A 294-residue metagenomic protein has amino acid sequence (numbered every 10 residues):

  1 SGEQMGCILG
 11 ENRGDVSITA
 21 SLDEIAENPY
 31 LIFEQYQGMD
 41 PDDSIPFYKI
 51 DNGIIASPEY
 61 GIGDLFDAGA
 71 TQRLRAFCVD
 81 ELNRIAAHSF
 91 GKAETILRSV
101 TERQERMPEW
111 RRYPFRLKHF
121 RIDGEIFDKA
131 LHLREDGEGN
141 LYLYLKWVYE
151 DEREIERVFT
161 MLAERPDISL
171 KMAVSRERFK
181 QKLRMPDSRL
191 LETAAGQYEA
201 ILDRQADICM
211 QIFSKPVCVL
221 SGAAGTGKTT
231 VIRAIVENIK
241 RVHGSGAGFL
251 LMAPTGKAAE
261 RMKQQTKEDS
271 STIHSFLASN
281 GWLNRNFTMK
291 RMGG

Functional and structural regions predicted by a protein language model:
S1-G294: Helicase P-loop NTPase motor core of nucleic-acid translocases
